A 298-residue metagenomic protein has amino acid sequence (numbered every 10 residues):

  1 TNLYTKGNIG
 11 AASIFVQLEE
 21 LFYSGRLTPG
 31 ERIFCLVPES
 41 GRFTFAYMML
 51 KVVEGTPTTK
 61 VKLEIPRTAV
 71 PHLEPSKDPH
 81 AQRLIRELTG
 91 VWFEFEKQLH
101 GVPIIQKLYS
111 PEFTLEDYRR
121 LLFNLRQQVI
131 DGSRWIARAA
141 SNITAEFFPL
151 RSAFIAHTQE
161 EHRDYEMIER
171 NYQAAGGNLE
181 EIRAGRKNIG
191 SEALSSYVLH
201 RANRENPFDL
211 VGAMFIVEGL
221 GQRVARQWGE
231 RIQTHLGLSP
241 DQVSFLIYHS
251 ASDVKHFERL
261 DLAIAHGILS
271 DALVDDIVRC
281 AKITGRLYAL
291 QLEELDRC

Functional and structural regions predicted by a protein language model:
T1-P66: Claisen-condensing/thiolase-fold acyl-transfer catalytic domains that form or cleave C-C bonds in fatty acid
T68-V70: A short C-terminal boundary segment appended to hydrolase-like catalytic domains
H72-C298: Non-heme di-metal
